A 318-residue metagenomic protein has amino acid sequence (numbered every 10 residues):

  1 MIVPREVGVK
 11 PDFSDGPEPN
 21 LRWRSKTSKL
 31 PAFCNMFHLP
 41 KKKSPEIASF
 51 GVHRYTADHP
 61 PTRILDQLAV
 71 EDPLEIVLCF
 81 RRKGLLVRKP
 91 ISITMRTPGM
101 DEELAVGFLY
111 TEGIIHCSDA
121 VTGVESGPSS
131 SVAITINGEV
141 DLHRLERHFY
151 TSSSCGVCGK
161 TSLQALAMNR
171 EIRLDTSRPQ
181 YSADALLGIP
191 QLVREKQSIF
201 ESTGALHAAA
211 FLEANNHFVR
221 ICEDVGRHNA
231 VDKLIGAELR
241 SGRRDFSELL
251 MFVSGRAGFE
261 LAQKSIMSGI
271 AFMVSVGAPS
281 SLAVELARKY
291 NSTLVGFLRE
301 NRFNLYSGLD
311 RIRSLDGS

Functional and structural regions predicted by a protein language model:
I2-D12: Extreme N-terminal basic, low-complexity initiation segments that serve as generic localization/processing leaders
G16: Basic, glycine-rich
F37-A214, F218-I221, V225: Intrinsically disordered, low-complexity regions enriched in acidic/Ser/Thr/Pro/Gln residues
H228-Y306, R311-G317: Feature captures the catalytic cores and cofactor-binding loops of soluble hydro-lyases/lyases that act on carboxylate
